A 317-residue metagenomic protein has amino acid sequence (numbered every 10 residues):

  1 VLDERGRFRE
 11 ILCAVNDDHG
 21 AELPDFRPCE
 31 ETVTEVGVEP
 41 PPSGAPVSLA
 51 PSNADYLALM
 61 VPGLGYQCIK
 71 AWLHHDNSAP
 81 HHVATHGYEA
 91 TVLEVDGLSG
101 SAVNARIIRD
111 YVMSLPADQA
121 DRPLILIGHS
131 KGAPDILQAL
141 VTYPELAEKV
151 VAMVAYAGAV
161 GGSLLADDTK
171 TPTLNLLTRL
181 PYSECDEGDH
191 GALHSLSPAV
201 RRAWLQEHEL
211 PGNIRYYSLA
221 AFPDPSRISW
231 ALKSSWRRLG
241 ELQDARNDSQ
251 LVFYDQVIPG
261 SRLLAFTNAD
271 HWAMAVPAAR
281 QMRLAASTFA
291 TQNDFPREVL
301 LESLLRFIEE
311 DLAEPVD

Functional and structural regions predicted by a protein language model:
V1-W72, H81-H86, L312-D317: Flexible, membrane-associating and regulatory peripheral segments of lipid-active enzymes
L49-L124: Active-site catalytic motif of lipid deacylating hydrolases and related acyltransferases
L59, T91, V154, Y217-L219 (+1 more regions): Hydrophobic/aromatic beta-strand patches that form the interior of the parallel beta-sheet core in alpha/beta enzyme
V61-Y66, H129-S130, G158, A221: Glycine-rich His-Gly loop
W72, L164-T169, R227-L232: Short aromatic-enriched loop/helix-cap "lid" or pocket-rim segments at secondary-structure transitions that line
A90, L124, Y143, Y216 (+1 more regions): Hydrophobic anchor at the start of a short beta-strand that flanks the dinucleotide cofactor-binding loop
R106-H208: Serine-dependent carboxylesterase/thioesterase catalytic core of lipase-like alpha/beta-hydrolase/SGNH enzymes
P211-D317: C-terminal catalytic-base region of ester-bond hydrolases, centering on the histidine of the charge-relay
